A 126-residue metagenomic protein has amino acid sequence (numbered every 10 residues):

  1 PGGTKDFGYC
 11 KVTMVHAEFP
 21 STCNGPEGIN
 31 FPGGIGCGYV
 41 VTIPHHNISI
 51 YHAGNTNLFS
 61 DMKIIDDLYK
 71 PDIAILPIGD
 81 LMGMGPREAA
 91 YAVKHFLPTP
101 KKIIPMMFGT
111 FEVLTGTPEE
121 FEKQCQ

Functional and structural regions predicted by a protein language model:
P1-D67: Core dinuclear metal-dependent hydrolase active-site scaffold
N57-Q126: Cap/insert and terminal regions of metallo-dependent hydrolase folds
